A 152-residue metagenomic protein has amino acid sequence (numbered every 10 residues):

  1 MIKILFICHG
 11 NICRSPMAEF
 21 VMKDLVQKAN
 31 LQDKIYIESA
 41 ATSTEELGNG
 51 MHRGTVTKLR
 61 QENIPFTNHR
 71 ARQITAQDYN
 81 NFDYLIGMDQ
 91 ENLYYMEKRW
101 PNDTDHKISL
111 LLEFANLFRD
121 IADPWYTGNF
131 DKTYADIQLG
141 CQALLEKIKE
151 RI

Functional and structural regions predicted by a protein language model:
M1-N81, E146-I152: Conserved active-site segments centered on acidic
S15, M88-D89: Replace "coordinates the UDP/GDP/TDP-sugar" with "coordinates nucleotide-activated sugar donors
Y84, Q90-I152: Phosphate-binding/catalytic loops
